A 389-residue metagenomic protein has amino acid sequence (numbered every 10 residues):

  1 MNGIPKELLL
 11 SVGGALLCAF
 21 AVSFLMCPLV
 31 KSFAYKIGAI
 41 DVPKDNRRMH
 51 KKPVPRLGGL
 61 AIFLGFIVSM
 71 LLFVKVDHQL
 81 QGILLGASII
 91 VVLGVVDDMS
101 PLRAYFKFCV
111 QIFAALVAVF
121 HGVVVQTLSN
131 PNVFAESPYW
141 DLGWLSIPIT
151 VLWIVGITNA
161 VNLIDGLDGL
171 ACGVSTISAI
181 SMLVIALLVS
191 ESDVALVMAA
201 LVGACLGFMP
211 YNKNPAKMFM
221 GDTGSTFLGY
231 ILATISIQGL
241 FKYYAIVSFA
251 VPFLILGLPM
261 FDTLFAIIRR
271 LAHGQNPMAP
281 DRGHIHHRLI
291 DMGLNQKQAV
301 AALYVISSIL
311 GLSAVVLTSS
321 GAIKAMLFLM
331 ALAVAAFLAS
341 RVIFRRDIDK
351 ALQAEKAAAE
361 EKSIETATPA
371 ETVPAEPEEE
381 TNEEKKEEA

Functional and structural regions predicted by a protein language model:
N2-K36, L64-V92, A171-E371, A375-A389: Alpha-helical transmembrane segments
N2-P5, V125-Y139, K242: Membrane-interface helix termini and inter-helical loops of multi-pass transporters
P43-P55: Juxtamembrane helix-capping/reentrant segments at transmembrane boundaries
K51-V54, V133-I147: Short aromatic-rich membrane-water interface segments that cap or initiate transmembrane helices in multi-pass membrane
V68-Q79, V96-L102, V119-A135: Transmembrane alpha-helix boundary signature
S88-L93, V110-V125, I149-I157, S175-S181 (+1 more regions): Membrane-embedded alpha-helical core segments of multi-pass
